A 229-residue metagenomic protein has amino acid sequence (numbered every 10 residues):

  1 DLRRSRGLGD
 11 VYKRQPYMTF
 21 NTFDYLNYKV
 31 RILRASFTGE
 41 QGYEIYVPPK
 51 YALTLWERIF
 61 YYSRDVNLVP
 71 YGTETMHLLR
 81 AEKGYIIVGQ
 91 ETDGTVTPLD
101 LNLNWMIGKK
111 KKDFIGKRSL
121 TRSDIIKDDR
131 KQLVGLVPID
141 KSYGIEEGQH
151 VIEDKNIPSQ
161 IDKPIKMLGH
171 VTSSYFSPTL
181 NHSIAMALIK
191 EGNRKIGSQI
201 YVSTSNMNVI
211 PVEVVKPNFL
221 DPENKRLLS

Functional and structural regions predicted by a protein language model:
D1-Y12: Single conserved hydrophobic/aromatic residue that forms the stacking wall/gate of nucleotide- or nucleobase-binding
R6, G72-E91: Short, conserved secondary-structure transition motifs
G9, L55-S63, G148-Q149, G197-S203: Short amphipathic alpha-helices in soluble, non-transmembrane regions that often serve as interface/regulatory elements
K13-K29: Non-catalytic beta-strand/loop surface segments
D24-G42: Residues forming anionic-ligand binding surfaces in small-molecule and nucleic-acid pockets of primarily soluble enzymes
R34-F37, I45-P49, R80-Y85, I107 (+2 more regions): Short, structured patches in soluble enzyme cores that scaffold and shape functional sites
V47-T75: Internal alpha/beta scaffold segment
V96, L101-S229: Glycine-rich, small/acidic residue-mixed loop/short-helix segments
